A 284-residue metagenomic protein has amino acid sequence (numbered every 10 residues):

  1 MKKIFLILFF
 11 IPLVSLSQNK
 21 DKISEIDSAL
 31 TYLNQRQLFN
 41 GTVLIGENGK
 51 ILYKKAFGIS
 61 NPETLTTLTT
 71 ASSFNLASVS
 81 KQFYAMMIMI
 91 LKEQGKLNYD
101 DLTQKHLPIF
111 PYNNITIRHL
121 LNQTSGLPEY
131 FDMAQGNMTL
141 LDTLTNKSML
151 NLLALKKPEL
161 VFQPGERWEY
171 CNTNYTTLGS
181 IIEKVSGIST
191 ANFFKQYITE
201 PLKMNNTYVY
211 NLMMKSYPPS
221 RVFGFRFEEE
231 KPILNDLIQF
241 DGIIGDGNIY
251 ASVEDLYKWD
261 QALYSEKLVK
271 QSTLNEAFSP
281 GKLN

Functional and structural regions predicted by a protein language model:
M1-D21: Bacterial Sec-dependent N-terminal signal peptides
K3, I23, V79-A85, N114 (+2 more regions): Short alpha-helical patches at coil-to-helix transitions and adjacent helical residues in well-structured domains
N19-F74, K96-D101, K157, I233: Short, conserved catalytic-motif segment at the N-terminal edge
L30, V43, G49, S72-D100 (+2 more regions): Active-site SXXK
S72, S80, L107-I109, T124 (+1 more regions): Structured beta->alpha junctions
Y99-N113, L202: Short, glycine/proline-biased beta-turn/loop segments that scaffold the active-site neighborhood
N114-N284: Short, surface-exposed loop or secondary-structure junction motifs that flank catalytic or metal-binding residues
